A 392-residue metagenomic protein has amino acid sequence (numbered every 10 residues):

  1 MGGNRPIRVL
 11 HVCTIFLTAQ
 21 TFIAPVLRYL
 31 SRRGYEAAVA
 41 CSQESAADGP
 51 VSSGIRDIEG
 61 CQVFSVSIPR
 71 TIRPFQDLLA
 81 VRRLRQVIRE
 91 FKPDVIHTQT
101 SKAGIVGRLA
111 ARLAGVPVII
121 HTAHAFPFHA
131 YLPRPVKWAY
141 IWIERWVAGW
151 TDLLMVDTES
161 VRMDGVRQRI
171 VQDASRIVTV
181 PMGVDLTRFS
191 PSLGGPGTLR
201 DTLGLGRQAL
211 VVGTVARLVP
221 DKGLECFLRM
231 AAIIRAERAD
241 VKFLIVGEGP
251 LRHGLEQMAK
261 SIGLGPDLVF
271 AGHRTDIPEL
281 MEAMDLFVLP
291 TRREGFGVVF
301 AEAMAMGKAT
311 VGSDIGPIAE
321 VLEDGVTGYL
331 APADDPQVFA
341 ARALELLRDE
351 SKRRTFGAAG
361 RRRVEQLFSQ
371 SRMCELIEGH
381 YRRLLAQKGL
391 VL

Functional and structural regions predicted by a protein language model:
P6-I7, H11-Q76: N-terminal strand-loop element at the rim of the active site of nucleotide-sugar-dependent glycosyltransferases
Q20-R28, L210, T214-A236, F243 (+2 more regions): A conserved mid-protein helix/loop that constitutes part of the nucleotide-sugar donor-binding site
V51-I55, R83, S190-L205, L390: A short helix/loop element that forms part of the nucleotide-sugar donor recognition site in Leloir-type
G149-R176, V184-F189: A short, active-site helix/loop in glycosyltransferases that binds the activated sugar's phosphate group
E256-G272: Nucleotide-activated donor-binding/catalytic signature segment of Leloir-type glycosyltransferases, i.e., the conserved
H273, R292: Aromatic "clamp/platform" in nucleotide-sugar-dependent glycosyltransferases that forms part of the donor/acceptor
A309-G312, L322: Short hydrophobic beta-strand element within catalytic cores of glycosyltransferases and related nucleotide-activated
D324-G325, Y329-P336, E345-S351: Conserved acidic donor-binding segment of nucleotide-sugar-dependent glycosyltransferases
